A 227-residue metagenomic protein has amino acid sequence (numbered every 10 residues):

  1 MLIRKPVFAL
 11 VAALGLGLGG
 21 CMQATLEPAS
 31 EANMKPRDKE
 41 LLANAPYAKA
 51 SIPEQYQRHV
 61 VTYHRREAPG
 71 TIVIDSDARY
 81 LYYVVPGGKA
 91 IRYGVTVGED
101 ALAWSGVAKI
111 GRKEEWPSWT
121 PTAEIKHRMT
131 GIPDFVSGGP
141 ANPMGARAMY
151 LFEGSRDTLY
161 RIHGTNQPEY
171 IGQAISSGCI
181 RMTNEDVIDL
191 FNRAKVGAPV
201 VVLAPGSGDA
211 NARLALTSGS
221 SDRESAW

Functional and structural regions predicted by a protein language model:
M1-L10: Bacterial N-terminal signal peptides that target proteins for export
A9-G19: Bacterial N-terminal signal peptides
G17-L42: Bacterial Sec signal peptide processing site at the extreme N-terminus
N33-Q57: N-terminal low-complexity, Pro/Thr/Ser-rich intrinsically disordered segments that act as propeptides or flexible
E54-Y80, K89-V97, M129-S137, G164 (+1 more regions): N-terminal post-signal-peptidase region of extra-cytosolic proteins
T71, R92-G94, V107-K109, L159 (+1 more regions): Well-ordered beta-strand positions in beta-sheet-rich domains
A78-R79, Y83-R128, I132-N142: Mid-length scaffold segments of soluble, non-membrane domains
A101-L102, G106, I125-W227: Exported/periplasmic cell-wall-interacting domains
